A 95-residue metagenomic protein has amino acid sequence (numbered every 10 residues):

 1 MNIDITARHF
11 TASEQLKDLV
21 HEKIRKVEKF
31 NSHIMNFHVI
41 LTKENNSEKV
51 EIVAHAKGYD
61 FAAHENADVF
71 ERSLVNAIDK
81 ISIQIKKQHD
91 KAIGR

Functional and structural regions predicted by a protein language model:
M1-R95: N-terminal, polar/charged subdomain of small-to-medium soluble alpha/beta proteins
